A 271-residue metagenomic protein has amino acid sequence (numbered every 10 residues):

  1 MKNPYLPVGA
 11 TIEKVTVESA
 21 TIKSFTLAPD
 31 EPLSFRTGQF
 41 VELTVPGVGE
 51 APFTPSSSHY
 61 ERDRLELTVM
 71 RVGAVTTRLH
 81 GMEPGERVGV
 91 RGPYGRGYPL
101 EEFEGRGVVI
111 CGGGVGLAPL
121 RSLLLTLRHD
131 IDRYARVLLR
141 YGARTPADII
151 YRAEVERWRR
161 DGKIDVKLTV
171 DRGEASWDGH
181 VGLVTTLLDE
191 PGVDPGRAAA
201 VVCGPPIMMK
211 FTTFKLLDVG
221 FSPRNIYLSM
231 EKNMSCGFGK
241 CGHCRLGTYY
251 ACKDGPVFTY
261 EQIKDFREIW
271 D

Functional and structural regions predicted by a protein language model:
M1-E86, A143-T145: Ferredoxin-reductase
N3, A74-S235: FNR/FR-type flavoprotein reductase catalytic core
G47-E50, G92-G97, W270: Short, charged beta-turn/beta-strand-edge "cap" motif at the junction between a beta-strand and an adjacent loop
I207, E231-P256: Local cysteine-cluster metal-coordination motifs and their immediate loop/turn environment, predominantly Fe-S cluster
G242, G247, F258-D271: Short Fe-S-cluster ligation motifs
